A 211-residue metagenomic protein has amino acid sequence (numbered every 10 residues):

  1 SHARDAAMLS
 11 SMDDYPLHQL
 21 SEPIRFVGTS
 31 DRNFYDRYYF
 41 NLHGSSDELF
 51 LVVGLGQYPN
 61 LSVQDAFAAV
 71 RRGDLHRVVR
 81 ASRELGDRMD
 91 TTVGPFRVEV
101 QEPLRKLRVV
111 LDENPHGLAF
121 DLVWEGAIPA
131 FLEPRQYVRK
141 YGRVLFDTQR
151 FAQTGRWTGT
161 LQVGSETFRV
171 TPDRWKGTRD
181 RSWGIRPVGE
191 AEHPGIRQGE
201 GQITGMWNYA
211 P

Functional and structural regions predicted by a protein language model:
M8-P211: Structured soluble/peripheral alpha/beta segments that form catalytic or ligand/cofactor-binding pockets
